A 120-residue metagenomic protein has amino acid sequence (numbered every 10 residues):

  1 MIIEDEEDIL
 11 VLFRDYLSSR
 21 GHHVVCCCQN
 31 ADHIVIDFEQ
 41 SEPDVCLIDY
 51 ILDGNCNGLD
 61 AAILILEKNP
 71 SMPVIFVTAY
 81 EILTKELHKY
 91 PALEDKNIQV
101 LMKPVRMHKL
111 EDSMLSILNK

Functional and structural regions predicted by a protein language model:
E6-C26, A31, I98: Two-component/phosphorelay signaling modules centered on CheY-like receiver
C27-V45: Acidic, metal-coordinating helix/loop segments flanking the phosphotransfer/catalytic sites of two-component signaling
N30, C56-D60: Acidic catalytic/metal-coordinating carboxylates
E42-D44, K68-I75: His-Asp phosphorelay/catalytic-motif detector in bacterial-type signaling
D49-I51: Active-site residues of response regulator receiver
L59-P70, Y90-P91: Short amphipathic alpha-helix used as the core "switch/output" element in two-component signaling
V77-A79: Hydrophobic/aromatic residues positioned on beta-strands within the core alpha/beta folds
M102-M114: C-terminal output helix
